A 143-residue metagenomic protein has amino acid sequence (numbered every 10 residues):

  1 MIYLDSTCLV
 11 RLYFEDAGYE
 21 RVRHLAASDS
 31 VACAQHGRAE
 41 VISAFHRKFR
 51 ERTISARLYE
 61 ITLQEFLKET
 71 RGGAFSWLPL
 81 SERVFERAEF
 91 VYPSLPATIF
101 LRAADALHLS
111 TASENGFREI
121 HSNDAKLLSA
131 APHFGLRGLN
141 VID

Functional and structural regions predicted by a protein language model:
M1, A34, S113-D143: Acidic, PIN/NYN-like endoribonuclease modules and their adjacent C-terminal/linker elements
M1-E40, A44, K48-I61, F134 (+1 more regions): Short, well-structured N-terminal submotif of metal-dependent ribonuclease cores
A17-E20, Q64, A106-L109: A generic local structural motif
H24-A27, T70-G72, E114: Short glycine-enriched loop/turn motifs at secondary-structure junctions
I42-Y92, H133: Active-site-proximal, substrate-binding regions of enzyme catalytic domains and RNA-binding/basic surfaces
F75-A125, S129: Active-site neighborhoods of divalent-metal-dependent phosphate/nucleic-acid chemistry enzymes
